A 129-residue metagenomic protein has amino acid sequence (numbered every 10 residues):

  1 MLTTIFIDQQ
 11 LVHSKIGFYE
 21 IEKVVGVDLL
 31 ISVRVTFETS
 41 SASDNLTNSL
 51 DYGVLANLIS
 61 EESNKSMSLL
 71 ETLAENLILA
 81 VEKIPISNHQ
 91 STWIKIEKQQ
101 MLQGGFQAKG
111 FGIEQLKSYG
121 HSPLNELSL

Functional and structural regions predicted by a protein language model:
M1-L129: N-terminal, polar/charged subdomain of small-to-medium soluble alpha/beta proteins
